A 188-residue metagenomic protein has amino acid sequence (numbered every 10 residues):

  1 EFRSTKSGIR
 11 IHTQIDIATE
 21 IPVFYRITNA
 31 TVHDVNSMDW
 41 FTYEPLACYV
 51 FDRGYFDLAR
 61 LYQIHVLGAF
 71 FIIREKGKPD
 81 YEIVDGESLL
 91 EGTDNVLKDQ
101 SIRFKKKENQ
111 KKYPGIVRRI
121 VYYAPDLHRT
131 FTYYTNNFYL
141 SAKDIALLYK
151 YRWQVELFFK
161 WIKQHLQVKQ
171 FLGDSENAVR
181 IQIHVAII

Functional and structural regions predicted by a protein language model:
F2-I188: Single, function-defining residue in the core of a domain
